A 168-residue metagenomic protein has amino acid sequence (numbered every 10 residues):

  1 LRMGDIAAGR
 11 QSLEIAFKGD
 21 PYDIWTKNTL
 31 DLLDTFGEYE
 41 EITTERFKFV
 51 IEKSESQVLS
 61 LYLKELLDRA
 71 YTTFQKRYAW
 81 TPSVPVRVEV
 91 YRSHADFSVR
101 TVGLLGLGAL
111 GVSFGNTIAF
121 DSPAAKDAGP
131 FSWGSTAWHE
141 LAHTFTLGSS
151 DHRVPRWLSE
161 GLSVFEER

Functional and structural regions predicted by a protein language model:
L1-L33: Alpha-helical protein-protein interaction scaffolds
L1-M3, S163, R168: Short, intrinsically disordered, charge-balanced linker/junction segments flanking boundaries in proteins
L30-I42: Short domain-boundary/entry signatures in modular proteins, especially in secreted/extracellular architectures
Y39-S159, E166: Juxtacatalytic substrate-recognition/specificity segment
